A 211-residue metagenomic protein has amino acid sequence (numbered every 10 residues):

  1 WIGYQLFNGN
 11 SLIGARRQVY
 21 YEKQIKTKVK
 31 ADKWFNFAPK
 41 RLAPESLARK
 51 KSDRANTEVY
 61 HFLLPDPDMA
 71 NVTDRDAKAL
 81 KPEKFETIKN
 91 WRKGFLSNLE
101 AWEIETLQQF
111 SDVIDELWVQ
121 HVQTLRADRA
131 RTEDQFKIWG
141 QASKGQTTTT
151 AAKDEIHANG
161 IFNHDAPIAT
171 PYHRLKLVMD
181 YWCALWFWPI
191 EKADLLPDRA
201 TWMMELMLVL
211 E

Functional and structural regions predicted by a protein language model:
W1-E211: SAM-dependent methyltransferase catalytic region
